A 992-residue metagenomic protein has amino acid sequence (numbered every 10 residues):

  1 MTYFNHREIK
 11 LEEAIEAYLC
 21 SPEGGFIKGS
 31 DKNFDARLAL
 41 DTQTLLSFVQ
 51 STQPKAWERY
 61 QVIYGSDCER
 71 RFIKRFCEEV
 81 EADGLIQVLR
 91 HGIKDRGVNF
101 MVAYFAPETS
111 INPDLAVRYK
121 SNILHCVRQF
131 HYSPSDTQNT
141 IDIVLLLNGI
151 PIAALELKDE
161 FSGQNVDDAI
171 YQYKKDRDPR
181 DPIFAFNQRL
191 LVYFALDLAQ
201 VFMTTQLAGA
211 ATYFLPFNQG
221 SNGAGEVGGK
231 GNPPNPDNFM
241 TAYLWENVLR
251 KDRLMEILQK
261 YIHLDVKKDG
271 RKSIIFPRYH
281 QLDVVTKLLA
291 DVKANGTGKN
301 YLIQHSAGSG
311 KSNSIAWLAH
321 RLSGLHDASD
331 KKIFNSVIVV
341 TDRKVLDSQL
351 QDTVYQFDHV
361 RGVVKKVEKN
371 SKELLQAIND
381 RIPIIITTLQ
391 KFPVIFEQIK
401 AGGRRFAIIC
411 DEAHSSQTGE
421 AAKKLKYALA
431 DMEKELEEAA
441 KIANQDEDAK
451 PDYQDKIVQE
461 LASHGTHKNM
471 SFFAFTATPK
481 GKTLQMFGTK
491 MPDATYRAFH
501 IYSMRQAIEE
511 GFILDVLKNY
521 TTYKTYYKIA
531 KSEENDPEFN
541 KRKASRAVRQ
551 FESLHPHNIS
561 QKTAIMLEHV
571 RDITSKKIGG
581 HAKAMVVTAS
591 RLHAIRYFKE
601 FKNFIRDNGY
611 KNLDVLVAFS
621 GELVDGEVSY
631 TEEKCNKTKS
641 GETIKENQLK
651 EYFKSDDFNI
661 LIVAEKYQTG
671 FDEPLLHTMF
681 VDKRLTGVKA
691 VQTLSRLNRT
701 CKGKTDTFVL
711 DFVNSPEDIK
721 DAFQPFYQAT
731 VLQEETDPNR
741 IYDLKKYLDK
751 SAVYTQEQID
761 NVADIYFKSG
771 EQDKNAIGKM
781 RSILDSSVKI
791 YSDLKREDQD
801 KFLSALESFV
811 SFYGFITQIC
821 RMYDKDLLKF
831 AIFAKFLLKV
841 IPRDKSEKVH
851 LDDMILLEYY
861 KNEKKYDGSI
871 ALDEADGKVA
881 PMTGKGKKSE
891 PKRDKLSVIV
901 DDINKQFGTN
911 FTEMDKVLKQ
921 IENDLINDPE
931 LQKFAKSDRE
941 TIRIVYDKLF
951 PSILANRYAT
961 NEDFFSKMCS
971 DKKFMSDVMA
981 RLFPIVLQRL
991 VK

Functional and structural regions predicted by a protein language model:
T2-S336, V345, Q349-V360, P383 (+6 more regions): ATP-dependent helicase/translocase motor core
A17, S21-I27, L38-D41, L46-Q53 (+8 more regions): Catalytic cores and motor modules of nucleic-acid processing enzymes
N232-T241, W245, K482-H581, F598: Interdomain helical connector at the RecA1-RecA2 junction of SF1/SF2 helicase-like NTPases
Y355-E397: Inter-Walker segment of RecA-like/P-loop motor cores
I382-D431, K450-A462, E642-K650, V663-E665: Conserved RecA-like ASCE ATPase "motif II neighborhood" in helicase/translocase motors
T418-V516: Post-DEXD/H (motif II) to motif III coupling segment of the RecA-like Helicase ATP-binding lobe
R549-L661: Conserved C-terminal RecA-like helicase domain
R696-P725: Conserved segment of the helicase C-terminal RecA-like domain
